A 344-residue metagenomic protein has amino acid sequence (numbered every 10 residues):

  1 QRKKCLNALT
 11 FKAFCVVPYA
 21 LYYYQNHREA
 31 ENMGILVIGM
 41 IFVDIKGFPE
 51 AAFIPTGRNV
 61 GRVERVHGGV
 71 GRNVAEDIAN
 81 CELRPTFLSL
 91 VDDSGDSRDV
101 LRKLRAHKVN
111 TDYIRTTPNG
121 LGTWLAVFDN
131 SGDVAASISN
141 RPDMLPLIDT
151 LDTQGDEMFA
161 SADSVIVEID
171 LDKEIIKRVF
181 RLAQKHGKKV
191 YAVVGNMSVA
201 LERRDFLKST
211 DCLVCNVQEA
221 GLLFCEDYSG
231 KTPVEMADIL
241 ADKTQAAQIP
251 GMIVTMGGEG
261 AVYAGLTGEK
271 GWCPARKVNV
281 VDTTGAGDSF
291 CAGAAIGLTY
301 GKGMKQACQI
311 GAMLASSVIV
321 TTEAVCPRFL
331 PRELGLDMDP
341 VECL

Functional and structural regions predicted by a protein language model:
F11-F14, F290: Conserved hydrophobic/aromatic "anchor" residues that stabilize well-ordered secondary structure elements
Y22, A30-V37, V199, G230-L344: Conserved phosphate-binding/catalytic region of the ribokinase-like
Y22-L88, G95-R102, A106, W124 (+1 more regions): Glycine-rich phosphate/adenosyl-contacting loop at the front of the ribokinase-like
F53-V60, N80-D163, R332-L344: Conserved N-terminal subdomain of the carbohydrate kinase-like
S164-E235, E259-G260: Conserved beta-alpha-beta core of the PfkB/ribokinase-like small-molecule kinase fold
